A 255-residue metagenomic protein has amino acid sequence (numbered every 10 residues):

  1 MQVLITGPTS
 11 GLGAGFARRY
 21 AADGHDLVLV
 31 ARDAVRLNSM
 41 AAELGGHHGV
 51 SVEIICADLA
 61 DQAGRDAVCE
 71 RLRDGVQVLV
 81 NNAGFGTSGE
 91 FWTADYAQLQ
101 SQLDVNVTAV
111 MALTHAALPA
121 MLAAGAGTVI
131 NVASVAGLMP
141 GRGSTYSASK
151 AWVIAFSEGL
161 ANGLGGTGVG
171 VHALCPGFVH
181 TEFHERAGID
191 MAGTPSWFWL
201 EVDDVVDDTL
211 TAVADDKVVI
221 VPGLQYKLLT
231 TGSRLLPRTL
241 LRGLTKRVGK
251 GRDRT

Functional and structural regions predicted by a protein language model:
T9-S10: Conserved glycine-rich cofactor-binding loop
H25-M40: Conserved glycine-rich Rossmann-like NAD(P)H-binding loop of the short-chain dehydrogenase/reductase
N82-T87: Conserved NAD(P)H cofactor-binding loop of Rossmann-fold oxidoreductase domains
E90-S101: Substrate-binding pocket helix/loop in short-chain dehydrogenase/reductase
T114, S149: Active-site helix of classical SDR
S134: Residue(s) in the substrate-gating loop at a strand-loop-helix junction that position the organic substrate next
A173, G193-L229: C-terminal helical subdomain
